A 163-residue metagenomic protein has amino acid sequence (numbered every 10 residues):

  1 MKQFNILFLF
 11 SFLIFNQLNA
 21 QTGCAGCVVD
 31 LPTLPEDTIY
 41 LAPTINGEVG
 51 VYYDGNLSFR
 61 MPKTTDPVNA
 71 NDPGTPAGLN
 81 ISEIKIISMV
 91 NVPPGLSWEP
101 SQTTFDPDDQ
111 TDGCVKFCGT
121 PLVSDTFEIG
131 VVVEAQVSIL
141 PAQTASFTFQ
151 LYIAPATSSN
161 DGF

Functional and structural regions predicted by a protein language model:
M1-G26: Bacterial Sec-dependent N-terminal signal peptides
G26-L31, V132-V133, L140-G162: C-terminal edge beta-strand
L31-N71: Extracellular ectodomain surface segments
I39-P43, E99-T104, K116: Short structured motifs
N46, N56-R60, K116-T120, G130 (+1 more regions): Generic structural detector for well-ordered beta-strands
P62-D106: Surface-exposed or secretory-pathway low-complexity segments enriched in glycine-proline and Ser/Thr/acidic residues
D108-K116: Aromatic sugar-binding surface patches on proteins that engage polysaccharides or sugar-phosphate polymers
V115-I139: A short beta-strand micro-motif common to beta-rich folds, especially ectodomain repeats
